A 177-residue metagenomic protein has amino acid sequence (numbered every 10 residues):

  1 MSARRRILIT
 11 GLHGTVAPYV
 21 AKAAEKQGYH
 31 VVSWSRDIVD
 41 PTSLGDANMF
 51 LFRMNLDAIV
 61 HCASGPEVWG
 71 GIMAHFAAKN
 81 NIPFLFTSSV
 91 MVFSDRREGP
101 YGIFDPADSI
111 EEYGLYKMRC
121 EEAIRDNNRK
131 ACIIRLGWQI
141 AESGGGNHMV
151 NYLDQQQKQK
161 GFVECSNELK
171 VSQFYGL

Functional and structural regions predicted by a protein language model:
S2-Q27: N-terminal Rossmann NAD(P)H-binding glycine-rich loop of SDR-like oxidoreductase domains
I9, Y19, A23, W34-R36 (+5 more regions): Catalytic phosphate/metal-binding cores of nucleic-acid and nucleotide-processing enzymes, i.e., regions that mediate
T10, W34, C62, F84-V90 (+1 more regions): SDR active-site strand-loop-helix element
V31-F50, S64-V68: Adenosine-cofactor binding site in Rossmann-like domains, unifying the SAM/SAH pocket of S-adenosylmethionine-dependent
N48-F50, M54-V92, R96, M118: NAD(P)-cofactor binding segment of oxidoreductase domains
R97-I134, Q139-A141: Catalytic helix-loop patch of NAD(P)-dependent Rossmann-fold dehydrogenases
R125-G176: NAD(P)-dependent short-chain dehydrogenase/reductase
